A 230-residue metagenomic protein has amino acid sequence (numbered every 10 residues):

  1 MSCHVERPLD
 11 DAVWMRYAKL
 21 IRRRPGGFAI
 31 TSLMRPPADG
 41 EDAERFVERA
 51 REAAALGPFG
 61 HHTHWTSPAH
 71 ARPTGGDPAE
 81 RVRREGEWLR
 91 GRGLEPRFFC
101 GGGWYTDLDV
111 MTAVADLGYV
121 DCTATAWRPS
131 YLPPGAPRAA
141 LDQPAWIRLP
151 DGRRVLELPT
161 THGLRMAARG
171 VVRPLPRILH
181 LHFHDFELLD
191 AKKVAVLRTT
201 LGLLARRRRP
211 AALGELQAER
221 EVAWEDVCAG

Functional and structural regions predicted by a protein language model:
M1-R23: N-terminal regions that are enriched for targeting/export leaders and immediately downstream pro/stem segments
S2-H4, G60, P210: Generic enzyme active-site microenvironment
H4-E6, L33-P37, H64-T66, W104 (+4 more regions): Active-site beta-loop-alpha junctions enriched in small/polar residues
D11, G75-R83, A191-V194, R198: Non-membrane alpha-helical structural segments and their capping/turn regions in soluble enzymes
D11-A18, A43-V47, D109-A115: Distinct, well-ordered alpha-helical segments
R24-P25, L175-I178, F183-G230: C-terminal domain-boundary segment and adjacent tail
G26-D109, Y131, F183: Metal-dependent polysaccharide deacetylase catalytic core of the NodB/CE4 family, i.e., the active-site-bearing domain
F98-H180: Active-site-adjacent pocket scaffolds in enzyme catalytic domains
